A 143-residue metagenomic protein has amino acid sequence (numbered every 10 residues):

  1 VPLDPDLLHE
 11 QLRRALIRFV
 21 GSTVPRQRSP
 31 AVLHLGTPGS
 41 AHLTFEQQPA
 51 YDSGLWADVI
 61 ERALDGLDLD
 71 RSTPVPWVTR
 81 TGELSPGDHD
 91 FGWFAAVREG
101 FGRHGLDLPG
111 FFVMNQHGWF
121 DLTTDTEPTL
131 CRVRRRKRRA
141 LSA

Functional and structural regions predicted by a protein language model:
V1-G39: N-terminal, charge-rich interaction modules
V1-R13, A95-A143: Divalent-metal-activated hydrolytic enzyme cores
F19-G21, Q47, I60-D65, A96-E99: Short secondary-structure capping micro-motifs at structural edges
R28-V32, R71-T73, P109: Short, surface-exposed beta-edge/turn micro-motifs
V32-S53, A63: A glycine-rich, hydrophobic loop/mini-helix early in the fold
H34-G36, W77-T79, F112-M114: Short beta-strand segments
P49-F91: Short HxH-centered metal-ligating active-site micro-motif
